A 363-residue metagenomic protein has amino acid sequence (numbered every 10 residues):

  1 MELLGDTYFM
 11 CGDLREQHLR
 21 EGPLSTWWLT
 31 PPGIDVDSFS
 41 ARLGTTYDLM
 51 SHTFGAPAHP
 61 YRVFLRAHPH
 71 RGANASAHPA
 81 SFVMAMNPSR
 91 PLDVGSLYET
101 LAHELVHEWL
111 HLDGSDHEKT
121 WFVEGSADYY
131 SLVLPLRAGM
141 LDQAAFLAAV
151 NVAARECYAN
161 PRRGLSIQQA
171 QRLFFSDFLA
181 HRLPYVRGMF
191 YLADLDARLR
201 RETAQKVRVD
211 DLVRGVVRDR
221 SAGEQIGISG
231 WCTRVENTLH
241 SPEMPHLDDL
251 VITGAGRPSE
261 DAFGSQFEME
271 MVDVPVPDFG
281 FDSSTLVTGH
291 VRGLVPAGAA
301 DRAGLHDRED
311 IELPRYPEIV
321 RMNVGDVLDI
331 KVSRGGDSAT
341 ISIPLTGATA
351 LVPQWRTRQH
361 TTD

Functional and structural regions predicted by a protein language model:
M1-Q17: Propeptide (latency) domains of metzincin metalloproteases
R15-K119: Juxtacatalytic substrate-recognition/specificity segment
G33-T45, P91-S96, T100, H117-W121 (+5 more regions): Soluble non-cytosolic domains of exported or imported proteins
A56-F64, S115-K119, A138-L147, Q205-L212 (+1 more regions): Surface-exposed patches in mature extracellular/periplasmic domains of secreted proteins
L105-V106, L110, V150-R162, L212-A222 (+1 more regions): Long, well-ordered core segments of solenoidal/helical folds
D116-M189, E202: Acidic/His/Gly-enriched intrinsically disordered linker/tail segments that often contain short helix/coil "MoRF-like"
L165-T253: Pan-zinc metallopeptidase signature
D219-D363: Beta/coil-rich, acidic/histidine-enriched accessory regions frequently appended to metallopeptidases
